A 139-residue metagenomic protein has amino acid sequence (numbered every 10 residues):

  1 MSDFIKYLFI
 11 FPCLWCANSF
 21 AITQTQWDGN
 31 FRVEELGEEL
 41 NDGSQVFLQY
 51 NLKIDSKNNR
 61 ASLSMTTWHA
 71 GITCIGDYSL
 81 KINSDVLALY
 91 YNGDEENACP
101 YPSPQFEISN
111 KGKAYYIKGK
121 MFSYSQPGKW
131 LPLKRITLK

Functional and structural regions predicted by a protein language model:
S2-I10: Sec-dependent signal peptide recognition, specifically the positively charged N-region followed immediately by
C16-N18: N-terminal signal peptide c-region/cleavage motif recognized by signal peptidases
F20-R32, I54-S56, R135: N-terminal helix-cap/turn-to-beta initiation motif at the start of protein domains
T23-V46, Y78, I117-G119: Tryptophan-anchored aromatic micro-motifs
R32-G37, L63-W68, L89-E95, K118-K120: Short beta-strand segments that buttress and anchor functional surface loops
D42-I82: N-terminal glycine/threonine-rich, aromatic-flanked beta-hairpin/loop signature
A70-A88, G112-K139: Edge beta-strand at a domain terminus
A88-I108: An anionic, turn-rich surface loop/hairpin at beta-sheet edges that serves as a generic interaction/coordination patch
